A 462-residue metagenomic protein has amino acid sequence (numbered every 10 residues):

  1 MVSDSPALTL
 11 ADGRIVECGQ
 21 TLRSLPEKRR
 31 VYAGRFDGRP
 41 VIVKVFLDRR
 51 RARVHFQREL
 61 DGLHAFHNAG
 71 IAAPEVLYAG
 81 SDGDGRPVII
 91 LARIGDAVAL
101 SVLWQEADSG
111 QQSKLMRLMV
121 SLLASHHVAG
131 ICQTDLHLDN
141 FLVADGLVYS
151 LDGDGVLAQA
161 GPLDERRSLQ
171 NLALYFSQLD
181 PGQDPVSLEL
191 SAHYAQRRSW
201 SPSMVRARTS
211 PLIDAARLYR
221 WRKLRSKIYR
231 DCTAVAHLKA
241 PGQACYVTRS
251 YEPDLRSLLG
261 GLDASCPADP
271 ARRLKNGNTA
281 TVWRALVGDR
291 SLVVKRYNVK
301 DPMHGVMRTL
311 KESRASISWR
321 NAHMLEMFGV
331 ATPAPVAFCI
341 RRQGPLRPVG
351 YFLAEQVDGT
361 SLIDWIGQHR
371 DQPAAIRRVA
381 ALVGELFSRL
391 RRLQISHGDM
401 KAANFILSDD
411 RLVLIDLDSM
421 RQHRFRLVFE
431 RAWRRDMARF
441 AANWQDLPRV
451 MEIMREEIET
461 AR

Functional and structural regions predicted by a protein language model:
A7-V98, S121-A129, Q133, V247-I363 (+2 more regions): Conserved ATP-binding subdomain of kinase catalytic cores across diverse folds
G38, A144-G146, V287-D289, S408-D410: Short acidic-glycine loop/turn motifs at beta-strand connectors
V88-R93, L147-G153, G350-E355, R411-S419: A short beta-strand motif that forms the metal-chelation/ATP-contact edge of phosphoryl-transfer active sites
A99-D108, L362-Q372: AlphaC helix of the protein kinase catalytic domain
Q111-L122, A375-L386: Conserved alphaE helix
L136-V143, M400-L407: Hydrophobic residue at the +6 position relative to the catalytic HRD Asp in the kinase catalytic loop
Y149-R217, L412-R462: C-lobe/activation-segment region of protein kinase-like
L212-G242: Regulatory extensions appended to serine/threonine kinase catalytic cores
